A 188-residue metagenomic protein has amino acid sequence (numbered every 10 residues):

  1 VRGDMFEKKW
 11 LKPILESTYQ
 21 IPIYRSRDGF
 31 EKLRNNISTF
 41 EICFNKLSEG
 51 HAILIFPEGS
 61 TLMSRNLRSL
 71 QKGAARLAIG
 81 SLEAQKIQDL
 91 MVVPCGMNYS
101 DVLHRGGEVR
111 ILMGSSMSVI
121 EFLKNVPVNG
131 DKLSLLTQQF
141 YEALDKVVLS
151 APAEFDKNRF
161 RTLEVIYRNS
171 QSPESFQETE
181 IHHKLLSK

Functional and structural regions predicted by a protein language model:
V1-K32: Catalytic core of membrane glycerolipid acyltransferases/transacylases, capturing the structured, soluble-facing
L15, C43, A78-I79, M113: Structural element of the ATP-grasp superfamily
I23, L54, G59, N98-S100: Internal alpha-helical transmembrane segments
R27-G29, G59-M63, S118-I120: A short, flexible beta-alpha/helix-coil linker loop
I37-S38, I42-S48, A84-M91, C95-K188: Membrane-interfacial terminal anchoring regions of lipid-handling membrane enzymes
F40, F44-A75: Catalytic-site beta-strand/loop segments enriched in glycine and acidic/polar residues
G73-E83: An active-site-proximal "capping" alpha-helix that borders the catalytic cofactor pocket
